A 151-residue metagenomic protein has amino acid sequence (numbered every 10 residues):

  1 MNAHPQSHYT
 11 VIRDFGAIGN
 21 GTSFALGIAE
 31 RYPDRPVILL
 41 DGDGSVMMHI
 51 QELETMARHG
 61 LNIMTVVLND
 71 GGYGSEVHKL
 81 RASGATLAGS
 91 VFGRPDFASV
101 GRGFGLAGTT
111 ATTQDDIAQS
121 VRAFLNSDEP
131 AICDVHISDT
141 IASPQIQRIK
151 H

Functional and structural regions predicted by a protein language model:
M1-H151: Thiamine diphosphate
